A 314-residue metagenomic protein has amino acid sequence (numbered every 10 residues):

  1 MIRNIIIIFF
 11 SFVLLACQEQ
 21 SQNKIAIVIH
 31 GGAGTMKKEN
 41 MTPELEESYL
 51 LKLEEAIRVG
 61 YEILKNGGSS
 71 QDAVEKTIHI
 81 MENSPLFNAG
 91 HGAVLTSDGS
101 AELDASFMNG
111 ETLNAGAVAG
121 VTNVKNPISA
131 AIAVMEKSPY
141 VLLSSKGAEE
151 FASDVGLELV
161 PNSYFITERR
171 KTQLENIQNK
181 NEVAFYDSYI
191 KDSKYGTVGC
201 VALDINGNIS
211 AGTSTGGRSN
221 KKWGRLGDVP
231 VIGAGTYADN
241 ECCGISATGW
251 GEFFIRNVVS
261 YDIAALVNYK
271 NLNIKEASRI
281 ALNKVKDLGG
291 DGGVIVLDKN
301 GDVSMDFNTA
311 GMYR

Functional and structural regions predicted by a protein language model:
M1-N23: Bacterial Sec-dependent N-terminal signal peptides
Q20-R314: Alpha/propeptide regions of enzymes that mature by internal proteolysis
